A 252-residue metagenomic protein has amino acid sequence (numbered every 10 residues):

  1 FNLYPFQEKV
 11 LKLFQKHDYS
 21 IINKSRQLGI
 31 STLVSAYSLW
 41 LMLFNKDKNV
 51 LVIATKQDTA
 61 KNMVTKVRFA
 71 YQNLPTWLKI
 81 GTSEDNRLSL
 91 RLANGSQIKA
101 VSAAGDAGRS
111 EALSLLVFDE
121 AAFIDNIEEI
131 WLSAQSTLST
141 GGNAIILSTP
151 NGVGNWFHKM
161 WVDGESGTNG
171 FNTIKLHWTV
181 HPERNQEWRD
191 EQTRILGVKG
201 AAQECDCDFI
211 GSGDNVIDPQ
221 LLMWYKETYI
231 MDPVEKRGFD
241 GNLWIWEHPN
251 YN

Functional and structural regions predicted by a protein language model:
F1-N252: Phosphate/NTP-binding elements of NTP-utilizing enzymes
